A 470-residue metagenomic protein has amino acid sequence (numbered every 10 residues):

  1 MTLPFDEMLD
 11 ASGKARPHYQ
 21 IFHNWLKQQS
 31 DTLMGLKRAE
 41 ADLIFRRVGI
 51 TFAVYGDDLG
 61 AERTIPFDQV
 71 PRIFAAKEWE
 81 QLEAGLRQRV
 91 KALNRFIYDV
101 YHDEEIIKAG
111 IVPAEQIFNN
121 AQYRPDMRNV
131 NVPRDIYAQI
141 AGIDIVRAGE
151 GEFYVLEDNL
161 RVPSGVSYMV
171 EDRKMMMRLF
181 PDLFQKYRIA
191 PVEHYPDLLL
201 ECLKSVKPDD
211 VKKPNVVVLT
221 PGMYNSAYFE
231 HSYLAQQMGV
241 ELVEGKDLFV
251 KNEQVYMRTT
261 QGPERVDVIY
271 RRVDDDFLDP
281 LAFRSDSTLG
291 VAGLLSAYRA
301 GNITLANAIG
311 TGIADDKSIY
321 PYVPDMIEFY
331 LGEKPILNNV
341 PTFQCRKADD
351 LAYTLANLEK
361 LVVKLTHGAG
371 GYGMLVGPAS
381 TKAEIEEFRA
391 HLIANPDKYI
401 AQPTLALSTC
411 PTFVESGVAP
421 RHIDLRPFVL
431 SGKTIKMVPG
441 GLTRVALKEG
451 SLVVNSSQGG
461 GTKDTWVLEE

Functional and structural regions predicted by a protein language model:
M1-E470: Preference for protein termini
